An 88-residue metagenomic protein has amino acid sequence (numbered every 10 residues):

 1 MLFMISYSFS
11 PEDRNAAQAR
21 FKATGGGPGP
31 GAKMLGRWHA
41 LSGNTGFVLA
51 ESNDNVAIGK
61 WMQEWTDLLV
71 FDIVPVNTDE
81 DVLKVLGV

Functional and structural regions predicted by a protein language model:
M1-V88: Conserved, structured core segments of small domains
